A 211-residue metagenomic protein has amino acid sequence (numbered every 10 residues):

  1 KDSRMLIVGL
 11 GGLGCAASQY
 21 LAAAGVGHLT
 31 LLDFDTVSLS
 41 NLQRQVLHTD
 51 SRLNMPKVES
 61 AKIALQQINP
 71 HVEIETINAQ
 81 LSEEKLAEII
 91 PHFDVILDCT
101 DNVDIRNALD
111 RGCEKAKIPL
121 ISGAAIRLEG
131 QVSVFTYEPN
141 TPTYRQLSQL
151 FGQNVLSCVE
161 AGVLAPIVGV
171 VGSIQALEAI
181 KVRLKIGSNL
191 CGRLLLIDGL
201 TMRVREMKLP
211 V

Functional and structural regions predicted by a protein language model:
K1-V211: Adenine nucleotide-associated cytosolic modules
